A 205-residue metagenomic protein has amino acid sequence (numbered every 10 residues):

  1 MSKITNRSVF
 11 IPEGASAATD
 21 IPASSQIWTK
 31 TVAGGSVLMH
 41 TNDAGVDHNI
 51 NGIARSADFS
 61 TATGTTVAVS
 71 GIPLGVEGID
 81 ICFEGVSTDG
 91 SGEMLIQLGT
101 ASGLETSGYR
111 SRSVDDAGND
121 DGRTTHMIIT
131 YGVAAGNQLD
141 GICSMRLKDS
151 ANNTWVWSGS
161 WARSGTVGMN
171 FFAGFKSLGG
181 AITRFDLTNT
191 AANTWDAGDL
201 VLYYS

Functional and structural regions predicted by a protein language model:
M1-G14, G35-G64: Glycine-rich, low-complexity segments
T5, I21-A23, L178-A181: Residue-level preference for short coil/turn positions at secondary-structure junctions
G14, N51-S205: Surface-exposed molecular-recognition determinants
S16-T19: Short, recurrent motifs enriched in small/polar residues
I21-V32, S36-H40, I79-C82, D186: Short hydrophobic/aromatic-rich beta-strand motifs
T31-G34, N42-G45, T100-A101, L147-A151: Short acidic-glycine loop/turn motifs at beta-strand connectors
